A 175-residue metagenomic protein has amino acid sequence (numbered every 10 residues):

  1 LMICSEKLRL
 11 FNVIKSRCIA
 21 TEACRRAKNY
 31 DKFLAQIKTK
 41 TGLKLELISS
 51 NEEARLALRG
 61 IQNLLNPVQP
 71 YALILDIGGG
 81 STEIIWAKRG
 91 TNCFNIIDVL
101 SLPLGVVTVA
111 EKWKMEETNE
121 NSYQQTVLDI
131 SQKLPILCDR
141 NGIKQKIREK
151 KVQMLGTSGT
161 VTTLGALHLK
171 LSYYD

Functional and structural regions predicted by a protein language model:
L1-I14, C18-Y71, W86, D98-D175: Helical "lid/coupling" subdomains associated with nucleotide-phosphate turnover
Y71-S81, I85: A generic, well-ordered mixed alpha/beta core segment in the N-terminal half of proteins
T91-N92, I136: Polar low-complexity intrinsically disordered regions
N92-D98: Beta-strand initiation motifs
